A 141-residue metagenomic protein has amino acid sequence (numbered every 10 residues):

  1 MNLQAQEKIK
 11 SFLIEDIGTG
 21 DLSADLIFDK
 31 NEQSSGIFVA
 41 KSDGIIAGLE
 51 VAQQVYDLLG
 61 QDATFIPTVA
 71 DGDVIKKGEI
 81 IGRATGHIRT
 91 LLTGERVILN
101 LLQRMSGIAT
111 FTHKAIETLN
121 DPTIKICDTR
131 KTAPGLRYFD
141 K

Functional and structural regions predicted by a protein language model:
N2-K141: Acidic/glycine-rich phosphate/pyrophosphate-binding loops and surrounding catalytic core that coordinate Mg2+
